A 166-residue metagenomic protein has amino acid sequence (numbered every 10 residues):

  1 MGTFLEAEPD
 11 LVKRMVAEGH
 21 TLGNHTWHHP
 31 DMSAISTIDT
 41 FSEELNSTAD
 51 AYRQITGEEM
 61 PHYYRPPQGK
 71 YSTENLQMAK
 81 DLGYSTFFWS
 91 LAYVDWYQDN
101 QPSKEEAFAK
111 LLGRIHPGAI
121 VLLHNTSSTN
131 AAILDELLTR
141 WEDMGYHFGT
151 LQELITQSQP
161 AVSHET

Functional and structural regions predicted by a protein language model:
M1-T3, W27, P67-G69, L91-V94 (+2 more regions): Active-site beta-loop-alpha junctions enriched in small/polar residues
M1-T40, E44-P61, E136, R140 (+1 more regions): Active-site beta->alpha N-cap acidic-glycine motif
D10, P30-T56, K70-P117, N130-A132 (+1 more regions): Alpha-helical scaffold elements lining the catalytic groove of polysaccharide deacetylases
T21-T26, H62-P66, S85-S90, A119-L123 (+1 more regions): Structural recognition of the beta-strand scaffold that forms the well-ordered cores of secreted hydrolase catalytic
L22, E105, D143-G145: Generic intrinsically disordered, low-complexity segments enriched for polar/acidic and small residues
N46-S47, R65, W96, L111 (+2 more regions): Short, intrinsically disordered/low-complexity patches at protein termini and at juxtamembrane boundaries
P117-T166: Terminal accessory/targeting
